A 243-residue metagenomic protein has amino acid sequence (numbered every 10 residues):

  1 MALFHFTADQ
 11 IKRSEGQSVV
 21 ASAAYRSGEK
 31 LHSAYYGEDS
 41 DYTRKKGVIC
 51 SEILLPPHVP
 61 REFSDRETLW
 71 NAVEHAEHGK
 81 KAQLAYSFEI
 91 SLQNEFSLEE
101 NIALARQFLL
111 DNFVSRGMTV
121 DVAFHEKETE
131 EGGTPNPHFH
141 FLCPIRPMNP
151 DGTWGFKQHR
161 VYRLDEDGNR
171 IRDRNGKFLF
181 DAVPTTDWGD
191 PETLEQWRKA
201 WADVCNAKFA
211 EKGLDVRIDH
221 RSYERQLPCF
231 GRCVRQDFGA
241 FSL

Functional and structural regions predicted by a protein language model:
M1-L243: N-terminal nicking endonuclease/strand-transfer module with a His-rich metal-binding environment and a catalytic Tyr
